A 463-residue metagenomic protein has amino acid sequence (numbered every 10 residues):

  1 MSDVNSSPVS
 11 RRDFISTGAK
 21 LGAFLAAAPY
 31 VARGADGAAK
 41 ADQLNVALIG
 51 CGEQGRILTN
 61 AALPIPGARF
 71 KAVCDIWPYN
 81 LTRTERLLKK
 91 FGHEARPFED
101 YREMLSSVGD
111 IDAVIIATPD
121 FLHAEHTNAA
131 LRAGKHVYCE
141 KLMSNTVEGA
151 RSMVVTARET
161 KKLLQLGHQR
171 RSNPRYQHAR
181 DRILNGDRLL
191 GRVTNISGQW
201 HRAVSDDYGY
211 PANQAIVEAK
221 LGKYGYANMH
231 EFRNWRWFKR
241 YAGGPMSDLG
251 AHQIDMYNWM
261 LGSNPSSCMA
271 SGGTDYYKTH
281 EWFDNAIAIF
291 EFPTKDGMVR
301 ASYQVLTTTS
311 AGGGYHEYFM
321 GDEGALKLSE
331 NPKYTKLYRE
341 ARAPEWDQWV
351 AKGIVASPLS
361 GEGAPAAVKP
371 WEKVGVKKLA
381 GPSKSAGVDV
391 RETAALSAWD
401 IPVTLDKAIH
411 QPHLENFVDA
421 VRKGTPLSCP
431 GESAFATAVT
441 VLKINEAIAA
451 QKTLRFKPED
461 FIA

Functional and structural regions predicted by a protein language model:
D3-G22: N-terminal secretory signal peptides and thylakoid transit peptides that target proteins across membranes
T17-F91, N173, Y257: N-terminal Rossmann-like dinucleotide-binding module
T17-G18, G22-A23, I57, M229 (+5 more regions): C-terminal helical cap and adjacent loop that interface with cofactors, partners, or active-site loops
G50, E159-L166, R170-H280, T309-A311 (+2 more regions): Predominantly a Rossmann-like dinucleotide-binding segment in NAD(P)-dependent oxidoreductases
A72, A113-A117, L164: Periplasmic-binding protein-like
A95-D112, I116: A structured beta-alpha segment of the ubiquitous adenosine-cofactor-binding alpha/beta core
P119-D120, A124-S172, Q451: Beta-strand-loop-alpha-helix segment that lines the small-molecule cofactor/substrate pocket of alpha/beta enzymes
